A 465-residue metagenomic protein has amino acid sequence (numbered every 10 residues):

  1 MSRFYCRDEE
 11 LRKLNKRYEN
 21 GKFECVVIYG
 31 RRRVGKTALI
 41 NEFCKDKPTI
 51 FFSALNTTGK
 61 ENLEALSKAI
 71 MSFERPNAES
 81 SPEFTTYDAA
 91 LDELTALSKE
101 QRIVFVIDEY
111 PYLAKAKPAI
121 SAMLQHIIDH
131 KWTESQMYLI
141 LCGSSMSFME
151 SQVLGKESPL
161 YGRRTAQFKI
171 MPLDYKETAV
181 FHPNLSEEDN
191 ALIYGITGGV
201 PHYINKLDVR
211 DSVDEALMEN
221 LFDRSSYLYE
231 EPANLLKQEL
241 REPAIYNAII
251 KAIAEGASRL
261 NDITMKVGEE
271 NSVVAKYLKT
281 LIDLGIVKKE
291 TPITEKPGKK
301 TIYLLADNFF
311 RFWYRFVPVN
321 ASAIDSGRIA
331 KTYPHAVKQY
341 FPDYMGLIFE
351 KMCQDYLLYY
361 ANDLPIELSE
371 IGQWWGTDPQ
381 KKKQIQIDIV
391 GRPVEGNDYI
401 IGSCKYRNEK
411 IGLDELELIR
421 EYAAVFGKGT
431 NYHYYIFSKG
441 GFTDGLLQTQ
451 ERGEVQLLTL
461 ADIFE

Functional and structural regions predicted by a protein language model:
M1-A330, P334: Phosphate-binding site recognition
I293, I302-E465: A cross-kingdom feature that marks ATP-driven nucleic-acid transaction machinery
